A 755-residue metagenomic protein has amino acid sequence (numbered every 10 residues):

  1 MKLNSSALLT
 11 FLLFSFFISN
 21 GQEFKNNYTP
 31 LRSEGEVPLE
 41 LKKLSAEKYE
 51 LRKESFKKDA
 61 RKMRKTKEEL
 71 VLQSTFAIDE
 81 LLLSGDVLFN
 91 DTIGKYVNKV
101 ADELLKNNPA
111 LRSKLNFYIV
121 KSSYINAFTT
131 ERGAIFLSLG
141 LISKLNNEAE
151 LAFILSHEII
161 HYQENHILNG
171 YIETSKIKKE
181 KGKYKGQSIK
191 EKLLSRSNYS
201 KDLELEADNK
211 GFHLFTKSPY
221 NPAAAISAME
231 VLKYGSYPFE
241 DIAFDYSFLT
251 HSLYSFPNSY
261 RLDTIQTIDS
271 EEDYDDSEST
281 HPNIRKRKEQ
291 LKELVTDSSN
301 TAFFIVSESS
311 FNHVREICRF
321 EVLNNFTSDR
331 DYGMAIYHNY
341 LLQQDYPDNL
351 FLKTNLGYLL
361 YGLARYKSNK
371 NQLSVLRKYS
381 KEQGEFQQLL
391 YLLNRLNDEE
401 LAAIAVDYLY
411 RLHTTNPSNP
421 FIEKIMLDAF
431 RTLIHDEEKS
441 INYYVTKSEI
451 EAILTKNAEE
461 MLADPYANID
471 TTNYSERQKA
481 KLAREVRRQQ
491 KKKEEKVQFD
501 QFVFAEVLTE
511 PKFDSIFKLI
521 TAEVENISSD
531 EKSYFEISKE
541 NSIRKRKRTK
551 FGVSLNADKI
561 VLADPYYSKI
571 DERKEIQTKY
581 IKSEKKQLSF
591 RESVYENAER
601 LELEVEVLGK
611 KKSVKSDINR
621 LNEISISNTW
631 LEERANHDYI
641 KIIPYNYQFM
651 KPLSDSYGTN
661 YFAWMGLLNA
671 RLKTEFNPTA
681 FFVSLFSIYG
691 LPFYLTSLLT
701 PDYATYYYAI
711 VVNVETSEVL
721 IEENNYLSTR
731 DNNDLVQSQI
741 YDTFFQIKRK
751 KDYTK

Functional and structural regions predicted by a protein language model:
M1-R32: Bacterial Sec-dependent N-terminal signal peptides
E23-K183, K190-Y199, F212, T216-S227 (+3 more regions): Peri-catalytic and regulatory segments of divalent metal-dependent proteins
Y49-K62, N90, E540-E599, G609: Start-of-domain marker
L83, V100, E540-R548, I643-M650 (+1 more regions): N-terminal post-signal-peptidase region of extra-cytosolic proteins
E164-T174, L360-K367, Y567, L608-K612 (+1 more regions): Short, solvent-exposed beta-strand-terminating loops
E204, E525, S529-K574, S656-G658 (+1 more regions): C-terminal/domain-edge helix-coil "capping" segments
D263, D276-S279, I284-T296: Long, charge-rich alpha-helical interaction segments
E572-L668, V714-E718, E722-E723: N-terminal segment of the mature soluble domain
